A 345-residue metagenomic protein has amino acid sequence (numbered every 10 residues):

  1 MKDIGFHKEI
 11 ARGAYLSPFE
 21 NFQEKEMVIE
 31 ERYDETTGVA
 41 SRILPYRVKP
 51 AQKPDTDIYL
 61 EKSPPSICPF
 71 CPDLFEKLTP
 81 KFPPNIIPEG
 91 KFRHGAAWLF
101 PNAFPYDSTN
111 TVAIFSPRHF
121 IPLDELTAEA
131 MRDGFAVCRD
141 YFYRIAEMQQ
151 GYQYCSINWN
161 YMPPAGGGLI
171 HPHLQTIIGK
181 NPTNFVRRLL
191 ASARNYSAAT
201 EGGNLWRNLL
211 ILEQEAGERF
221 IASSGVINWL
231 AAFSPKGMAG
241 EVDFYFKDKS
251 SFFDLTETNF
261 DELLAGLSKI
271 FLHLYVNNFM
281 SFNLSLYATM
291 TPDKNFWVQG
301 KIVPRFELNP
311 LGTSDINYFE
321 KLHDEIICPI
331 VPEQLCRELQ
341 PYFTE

Functional and structural regions predicted by a protein language model:
M1-H171, I177-D254, T258, F271-E345: Active-site microenvironments that recognize anionic phosphate/pyrophosphate groups
E262-A265: Glycine- and acidic residue-enriched flexible segments with recurrent GG/GxG motifs
